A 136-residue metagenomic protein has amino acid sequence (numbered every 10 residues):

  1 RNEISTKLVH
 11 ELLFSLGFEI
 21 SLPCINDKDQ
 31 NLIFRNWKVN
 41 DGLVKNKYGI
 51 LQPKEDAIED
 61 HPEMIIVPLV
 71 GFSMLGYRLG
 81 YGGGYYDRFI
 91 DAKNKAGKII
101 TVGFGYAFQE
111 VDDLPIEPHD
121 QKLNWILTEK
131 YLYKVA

Functional and structural regions predicted by a protein language model:
R1-D60: N-terminal active-site beta-alpha-beta segment that forms phosphate/nucleotide-binding and substrate-recognition loops
R1-N2, V70-M74: Short glycine-rich anion-binding loops that position phosphate/pyrophosphate groups of nucleotides and phosphorylated
T6-F14, D87-D91, L123: Short amphipathic alpha-helical segments and helix-helix/interface helices
I20, I66, G82, I126: Residue-level signal for inorganic ion chemistry
D56-I65, S73-Y77, R88-A136: Surface-exposed, charge/polar-rich loops and edge strands
Y81-D87: Charged helix-capping and loop-helix junction motifs
